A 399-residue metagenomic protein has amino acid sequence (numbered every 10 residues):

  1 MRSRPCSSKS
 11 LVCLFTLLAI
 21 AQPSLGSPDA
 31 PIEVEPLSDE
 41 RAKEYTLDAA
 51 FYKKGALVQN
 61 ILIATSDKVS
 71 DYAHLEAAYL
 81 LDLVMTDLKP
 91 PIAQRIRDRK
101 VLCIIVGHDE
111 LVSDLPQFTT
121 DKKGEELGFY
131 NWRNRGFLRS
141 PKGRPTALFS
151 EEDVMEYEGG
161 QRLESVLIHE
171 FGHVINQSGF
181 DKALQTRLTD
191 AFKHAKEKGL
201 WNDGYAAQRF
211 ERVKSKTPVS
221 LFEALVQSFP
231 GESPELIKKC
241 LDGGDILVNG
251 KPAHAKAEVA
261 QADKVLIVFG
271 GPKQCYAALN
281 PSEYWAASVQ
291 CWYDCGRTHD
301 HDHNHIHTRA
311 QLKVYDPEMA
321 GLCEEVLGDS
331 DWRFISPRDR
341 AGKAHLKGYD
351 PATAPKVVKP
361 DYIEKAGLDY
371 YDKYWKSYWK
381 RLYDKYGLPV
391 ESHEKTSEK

Functional and structural regions predicted by a protein language model:
M1-V12: Bacterial N-terminal signal peptides that target proteins for export
S10-Q22: Bacterial N-terminal signal peptides
L25-L57, L346-Y349, A354-K359: N-terminal low-complexity, Pro/Thr/Ser-rich intrinsically disordered segments that act as propeptides or flexible
D48-F51, V58-D203, Q261-K264, D302-H305: Acidic/His-rich structured neighborhood in mature extracellular/periplasmic domains
V69-D71, S215-V219, C275-E283: Structural motif
Q208-V265: A basic, amphipathic helix-loop patch mediating RNA/tRNA/ribosome contacts
I267-F269: A short, Lys/Arg-enriched interface patch at domain edges and termini
A278, S282, A287-K399: Pan-zinc metallopeptidase signature
